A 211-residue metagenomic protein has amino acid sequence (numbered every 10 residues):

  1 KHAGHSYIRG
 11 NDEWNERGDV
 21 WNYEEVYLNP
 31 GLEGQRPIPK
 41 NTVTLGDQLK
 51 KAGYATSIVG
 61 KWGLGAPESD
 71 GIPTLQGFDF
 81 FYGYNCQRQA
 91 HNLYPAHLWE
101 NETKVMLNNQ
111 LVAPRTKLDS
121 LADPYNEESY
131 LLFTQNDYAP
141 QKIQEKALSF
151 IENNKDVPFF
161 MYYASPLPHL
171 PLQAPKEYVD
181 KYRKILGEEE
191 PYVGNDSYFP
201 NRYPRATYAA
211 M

Functional and structural regions predicted by a protein language model:
K1, N11-W21, P95-L98, Q110-A113 (+2 more regions): Short, flexible, mixed-charge acidic loops at enzyme active sites
K1-T44, Q48-S57, E68, A90 (+2 more regions): Active-site segment of extracytoplasmic enzymes that catalyze sulfate/phosphate-ester chemistry
N11-E16, S69-I72, Q76-E128, N136: Surface-exposed loop and adjacent secondary-structure segments within mature catalytic domains
N29-P37, E128-Q141, N201-M211: The substrate-binding groove and active-site-proximal loops of carbohydrate-active enzymes, especially glycoside
K40-D47, Q76, Y138-E145, A206-A209: A structural signal for well-ordered alpha-helical segments within the folded catalytic domains of diverse enzymes
K61: Active-site glycine-centered loops adjacent to acidic/histidine catalytic or metal-binding residues that shape
A66-G83, R88-H91, A96, F133 (+1 more regions): Active-site regions of oxyanion-processing enzymes, predominantly non-cytosolic
